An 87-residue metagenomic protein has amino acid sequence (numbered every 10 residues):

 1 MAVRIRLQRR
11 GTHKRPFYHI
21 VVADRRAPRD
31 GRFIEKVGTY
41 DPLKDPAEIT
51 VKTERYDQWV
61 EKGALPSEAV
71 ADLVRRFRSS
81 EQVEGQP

Functional and structural regions predicted by a protein language model:
M1-P87: Structured, basic alpha/beta domains of bacterial-type, RNA-associated proteins
